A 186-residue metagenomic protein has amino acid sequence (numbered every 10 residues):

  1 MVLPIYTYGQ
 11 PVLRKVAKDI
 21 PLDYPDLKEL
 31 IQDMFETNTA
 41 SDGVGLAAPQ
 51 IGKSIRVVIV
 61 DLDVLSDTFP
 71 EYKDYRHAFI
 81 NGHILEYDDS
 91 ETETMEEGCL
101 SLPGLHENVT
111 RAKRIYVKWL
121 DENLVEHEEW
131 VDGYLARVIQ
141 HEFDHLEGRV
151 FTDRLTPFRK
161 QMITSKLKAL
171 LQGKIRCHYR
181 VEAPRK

Functional and structural regions predicted by a protein language model:
M1-Q140, H145-K186: Active-site rim/adjacent substrate-binding subdomains
